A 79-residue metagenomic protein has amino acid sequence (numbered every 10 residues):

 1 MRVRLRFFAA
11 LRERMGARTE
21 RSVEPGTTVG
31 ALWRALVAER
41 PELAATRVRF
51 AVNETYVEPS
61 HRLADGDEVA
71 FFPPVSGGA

Functional and structural regions predicted by a protein language model:
M1-A79: Ubiquitin-like/PB1-type beta-grasp interaction modules and other compact soluble beta-rich domains
